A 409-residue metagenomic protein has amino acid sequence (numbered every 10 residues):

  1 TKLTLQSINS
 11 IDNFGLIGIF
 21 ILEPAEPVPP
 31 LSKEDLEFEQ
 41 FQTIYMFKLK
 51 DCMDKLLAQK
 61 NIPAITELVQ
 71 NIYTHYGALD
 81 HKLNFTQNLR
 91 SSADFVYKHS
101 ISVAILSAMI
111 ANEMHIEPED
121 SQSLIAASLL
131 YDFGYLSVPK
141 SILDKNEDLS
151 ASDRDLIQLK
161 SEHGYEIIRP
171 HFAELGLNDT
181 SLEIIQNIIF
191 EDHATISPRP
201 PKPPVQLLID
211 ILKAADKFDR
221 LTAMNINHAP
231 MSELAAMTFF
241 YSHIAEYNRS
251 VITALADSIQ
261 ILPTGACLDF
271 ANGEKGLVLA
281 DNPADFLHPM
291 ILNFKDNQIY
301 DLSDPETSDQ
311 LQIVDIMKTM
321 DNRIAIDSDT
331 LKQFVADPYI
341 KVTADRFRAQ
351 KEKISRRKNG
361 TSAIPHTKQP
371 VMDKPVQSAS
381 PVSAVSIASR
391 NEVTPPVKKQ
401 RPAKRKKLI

Functional and structural regions predicted by a protein language model:
K2-L56, I65-E67, Y76, D80: Transcription initiation cofactors for RNA polymerase, centered on bacterial and plant organellar sigma factors
Y45-G360, I364-H366, M372, V376 (+1 more regions): Histidine- and acidic-residue-rich, metal-dependent catalytic cores
I364-I409: Long, low-complexity, intrinsically disordered segments
